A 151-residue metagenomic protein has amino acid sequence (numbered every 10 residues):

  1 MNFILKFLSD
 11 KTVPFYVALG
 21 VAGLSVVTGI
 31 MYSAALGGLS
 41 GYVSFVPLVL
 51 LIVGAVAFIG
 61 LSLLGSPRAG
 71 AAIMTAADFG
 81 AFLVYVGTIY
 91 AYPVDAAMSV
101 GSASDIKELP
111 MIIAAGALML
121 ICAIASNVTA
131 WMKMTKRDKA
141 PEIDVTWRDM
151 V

Functional and structural regions predicted by a protein language model:
M1-L24, W131-R137, W147-V151: Cytosolic juxtamembrane helix and N-cap/initiation of the first transmembrane helix
S9-L19, T28-G54, M74, I112-I113: Transmembrane alpha-helix entry/boundary detector in multi-pass membrane proteins
F15-A18, S99-T146: Alpha-helical membrane-associated segments of multi-pass integral membrane proteins
S33-G38, L63-S66, Y90-P93, W131-P141: Transmembrane helix-loop junctions in multipass membrane proteins, especially transporters and channels
A35-V46, L83-A115: Interfacial non-cytosolic loop connecting adjacent transmembrane helices
V53-L63, S126-T129: Alpha-helical transmembrane segments in multipass membrane proteins, preferentially the mid-helix core
A57-Y92: Loop-to-transmembrane helix junctions at the membrane interface
